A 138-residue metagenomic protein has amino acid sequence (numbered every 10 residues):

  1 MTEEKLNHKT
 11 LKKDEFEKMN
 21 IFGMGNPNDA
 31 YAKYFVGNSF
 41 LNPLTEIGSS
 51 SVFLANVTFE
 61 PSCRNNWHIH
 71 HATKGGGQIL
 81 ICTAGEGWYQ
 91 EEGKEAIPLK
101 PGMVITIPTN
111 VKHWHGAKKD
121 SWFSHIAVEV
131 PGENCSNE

Functional and structural regions predicted by a protein language model:
M1-F53, C135-E138: A short, N-terminal "cap"/entry segment at the start of jelly-roll beta-barrel domains of the cupin/DSBH fold
A55, H68-I69, Q78, E95 (+1 more regions): Short, conserved secondary-structure segments in the cores of folded domains
N56-E60, H71-Y89, V128-P131: Short, conserved beta-strand element in jelly-roll/cupin
N66-H68, Y89-Q90, I107, K112-K119: Short beta-strand His + acidic residue motifs that chelate non-heme Fe in jelly-roll/DSBH and cupin folds
G93-N110: Short acidic-glycine-tyrosine-enriched beta hairpin
T106, D120-E138: A short hydrophobic beta-strand segment most commonly corresponding to one strand of the jelly-roll/cupin
